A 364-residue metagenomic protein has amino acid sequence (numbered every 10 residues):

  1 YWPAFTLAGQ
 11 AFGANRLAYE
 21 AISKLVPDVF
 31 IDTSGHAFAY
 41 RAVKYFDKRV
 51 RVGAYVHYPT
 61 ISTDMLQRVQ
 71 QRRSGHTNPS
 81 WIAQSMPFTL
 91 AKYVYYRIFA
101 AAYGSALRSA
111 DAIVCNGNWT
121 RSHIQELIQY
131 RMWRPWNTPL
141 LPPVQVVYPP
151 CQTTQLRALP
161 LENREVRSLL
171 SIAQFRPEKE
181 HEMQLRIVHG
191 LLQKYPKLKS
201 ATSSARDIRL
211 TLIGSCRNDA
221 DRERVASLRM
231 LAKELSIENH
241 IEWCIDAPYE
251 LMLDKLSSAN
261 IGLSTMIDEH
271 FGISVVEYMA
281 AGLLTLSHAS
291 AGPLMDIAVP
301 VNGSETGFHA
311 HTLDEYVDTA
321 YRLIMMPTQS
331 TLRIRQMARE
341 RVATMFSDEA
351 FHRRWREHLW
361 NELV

Functional and structural regions predicted by a protein language model:
Y19-E20, R72, H76-I113, R121 (+1 more regions): Membrane-proximal helix-turn-helix segments that form the acceptor-binding/catalytic region of lipid-linked
A112-V114, C151-K179, Q184-G190, T211: Conserved donor-binding/catalytic core segment of Leloir-type glycosyltransferases
G214, R222-E250: Nucleotide-activated donor-binding/catalytic signature segment of Leloir-type glycosyltransferases, i.e., the conserved
D246, D254-A259: Short alpha-helical donor nucleotide-sugar binding micro-motif in glycosyltransferases
I267: Aromatic "clamp/platform" in nucleotide-sugar-dependent glycosyltransferases that forms part of the donor/acceptor
L284-H288, L294, A298: Short hydrophobic beta-strand element within catalytic cores of glycosyltransferases and related nucleotide-activated
M295-R322: Change "using UDP/GDP/dTDP sugars" to "using nucleotide sugars
H311, M325-V364: A charged, aromatic-enriched C-terminal amphipathic alpha-helix characteristic of glycosyltransferases across folds
